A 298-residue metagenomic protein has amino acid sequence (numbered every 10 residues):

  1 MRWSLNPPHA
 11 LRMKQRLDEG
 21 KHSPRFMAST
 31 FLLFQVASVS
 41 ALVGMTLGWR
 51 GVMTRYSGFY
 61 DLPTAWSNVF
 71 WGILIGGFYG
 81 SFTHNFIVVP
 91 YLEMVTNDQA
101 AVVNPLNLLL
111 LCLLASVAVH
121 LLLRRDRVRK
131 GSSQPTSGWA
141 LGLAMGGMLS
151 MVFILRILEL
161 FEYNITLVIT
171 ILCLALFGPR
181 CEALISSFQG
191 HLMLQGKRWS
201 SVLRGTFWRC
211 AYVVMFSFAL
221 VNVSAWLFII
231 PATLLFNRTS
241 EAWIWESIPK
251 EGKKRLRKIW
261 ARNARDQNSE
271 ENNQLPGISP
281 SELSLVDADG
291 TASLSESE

Functional and structural regions predicted by a protein language model:
R2-E298: Hydrophobic alpha-helical segments at protein termini of multi-pass membrane proteins
